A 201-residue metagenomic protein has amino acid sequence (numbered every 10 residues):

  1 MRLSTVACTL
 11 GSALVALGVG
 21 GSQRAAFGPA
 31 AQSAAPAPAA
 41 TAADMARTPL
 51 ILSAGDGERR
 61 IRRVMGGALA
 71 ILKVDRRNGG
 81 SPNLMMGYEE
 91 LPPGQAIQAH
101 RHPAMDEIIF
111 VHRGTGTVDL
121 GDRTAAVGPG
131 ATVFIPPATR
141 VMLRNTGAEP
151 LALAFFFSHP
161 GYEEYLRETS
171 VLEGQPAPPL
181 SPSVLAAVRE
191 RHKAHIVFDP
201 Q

Functional and structural regions predicted by a protein language model:
M1-L10: Bacterial N-terminal signal peptides that target proteins for export
T9-G18: Bacterial N-terminal signal peptides
A25-N83, V171-Q201: A short, N-terminal "cap"/entry segment at the start of jelly-roll beta-barrel domains of the cupin/DSBH fold
L72, G87-H102: Conserved short histidine dyad/triad with adjacent acidic residue
S81, T117, P137-E163: Ligand-binding loop in jelly-roll beta-barrel domains
D106-G116, G121: Glycine- and acidic-residue-biased ligand/ion/polar-headgroup-sensing regions
R123-P137: Short acidic-glycine-tyrosine-enriched beta hairpin
